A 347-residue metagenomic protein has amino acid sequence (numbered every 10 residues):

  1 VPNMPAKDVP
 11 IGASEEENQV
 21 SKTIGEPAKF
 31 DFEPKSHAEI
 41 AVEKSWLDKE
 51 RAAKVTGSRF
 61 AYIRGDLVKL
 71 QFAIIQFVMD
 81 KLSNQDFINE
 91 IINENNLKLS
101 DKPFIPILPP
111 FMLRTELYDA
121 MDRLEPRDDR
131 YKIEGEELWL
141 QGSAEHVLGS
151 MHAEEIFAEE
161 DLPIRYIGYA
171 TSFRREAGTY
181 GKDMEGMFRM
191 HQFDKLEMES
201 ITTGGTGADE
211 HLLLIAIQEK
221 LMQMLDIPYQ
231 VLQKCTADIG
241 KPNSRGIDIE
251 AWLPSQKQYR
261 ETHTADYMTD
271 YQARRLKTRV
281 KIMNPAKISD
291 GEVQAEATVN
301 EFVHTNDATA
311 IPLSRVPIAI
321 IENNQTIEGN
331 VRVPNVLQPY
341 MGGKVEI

Functional and structural regions predicted by a protein language model:
V1-A28, W46: N-terminal alpha-helical targeting/anchoring segments
T23-I347: TRNA-recognition modules of translation machinery and tRNA-sensing kinases, especially anticodon-binding
